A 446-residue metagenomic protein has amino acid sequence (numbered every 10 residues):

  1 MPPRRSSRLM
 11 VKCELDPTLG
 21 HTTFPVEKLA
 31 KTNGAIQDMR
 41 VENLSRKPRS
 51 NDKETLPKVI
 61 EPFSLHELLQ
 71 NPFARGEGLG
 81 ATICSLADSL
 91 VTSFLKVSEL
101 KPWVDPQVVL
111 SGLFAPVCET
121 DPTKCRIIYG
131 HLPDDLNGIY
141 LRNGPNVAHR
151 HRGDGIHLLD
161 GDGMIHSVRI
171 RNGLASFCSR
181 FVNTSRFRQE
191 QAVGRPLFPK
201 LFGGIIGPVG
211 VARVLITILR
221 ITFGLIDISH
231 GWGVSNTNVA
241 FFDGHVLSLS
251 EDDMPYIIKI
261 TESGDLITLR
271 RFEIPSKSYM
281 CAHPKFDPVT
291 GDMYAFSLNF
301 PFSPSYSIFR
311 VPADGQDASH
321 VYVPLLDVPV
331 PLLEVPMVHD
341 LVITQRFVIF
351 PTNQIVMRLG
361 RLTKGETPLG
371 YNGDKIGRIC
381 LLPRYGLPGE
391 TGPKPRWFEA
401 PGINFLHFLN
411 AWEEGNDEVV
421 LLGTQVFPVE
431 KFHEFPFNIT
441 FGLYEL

Functional and structural regions predicted by a protein language model:
P2-L446: Beta-propeller domains
